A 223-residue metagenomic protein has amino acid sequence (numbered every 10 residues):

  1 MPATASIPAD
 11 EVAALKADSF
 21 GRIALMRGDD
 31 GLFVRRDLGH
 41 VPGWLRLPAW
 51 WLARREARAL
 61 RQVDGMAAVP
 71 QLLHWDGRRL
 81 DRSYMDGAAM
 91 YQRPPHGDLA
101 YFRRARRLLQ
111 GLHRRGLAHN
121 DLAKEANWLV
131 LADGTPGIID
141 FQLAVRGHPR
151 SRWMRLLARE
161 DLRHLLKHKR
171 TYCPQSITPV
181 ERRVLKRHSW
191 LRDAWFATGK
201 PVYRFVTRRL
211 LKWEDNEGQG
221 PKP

Functional and structural regions predicted by a protein language model:
P8-R61: ATP-binding glycine-rich loop module of kinase domains
L25-G28, H74, S83-Y84, L129-V130: Conserved hydrophobic "DFG−1" position in protein kinase catalytic cores
G39, A49-A53, R58-L108: Conserved structural core of kinase catalytic domains
L60, L109-H113, A126: Hydrophobic core positions within the conserved protein kinase catalytic domain
D86, K124, L143: Short, glycine/acidic-enriched loop or turn micro-motifs at the edges of active sites
R114-V130: Catalytic-loop of the protein kinase fold
L131, T135-P223: C-lobe/activation-segment region of protein kinase-like
